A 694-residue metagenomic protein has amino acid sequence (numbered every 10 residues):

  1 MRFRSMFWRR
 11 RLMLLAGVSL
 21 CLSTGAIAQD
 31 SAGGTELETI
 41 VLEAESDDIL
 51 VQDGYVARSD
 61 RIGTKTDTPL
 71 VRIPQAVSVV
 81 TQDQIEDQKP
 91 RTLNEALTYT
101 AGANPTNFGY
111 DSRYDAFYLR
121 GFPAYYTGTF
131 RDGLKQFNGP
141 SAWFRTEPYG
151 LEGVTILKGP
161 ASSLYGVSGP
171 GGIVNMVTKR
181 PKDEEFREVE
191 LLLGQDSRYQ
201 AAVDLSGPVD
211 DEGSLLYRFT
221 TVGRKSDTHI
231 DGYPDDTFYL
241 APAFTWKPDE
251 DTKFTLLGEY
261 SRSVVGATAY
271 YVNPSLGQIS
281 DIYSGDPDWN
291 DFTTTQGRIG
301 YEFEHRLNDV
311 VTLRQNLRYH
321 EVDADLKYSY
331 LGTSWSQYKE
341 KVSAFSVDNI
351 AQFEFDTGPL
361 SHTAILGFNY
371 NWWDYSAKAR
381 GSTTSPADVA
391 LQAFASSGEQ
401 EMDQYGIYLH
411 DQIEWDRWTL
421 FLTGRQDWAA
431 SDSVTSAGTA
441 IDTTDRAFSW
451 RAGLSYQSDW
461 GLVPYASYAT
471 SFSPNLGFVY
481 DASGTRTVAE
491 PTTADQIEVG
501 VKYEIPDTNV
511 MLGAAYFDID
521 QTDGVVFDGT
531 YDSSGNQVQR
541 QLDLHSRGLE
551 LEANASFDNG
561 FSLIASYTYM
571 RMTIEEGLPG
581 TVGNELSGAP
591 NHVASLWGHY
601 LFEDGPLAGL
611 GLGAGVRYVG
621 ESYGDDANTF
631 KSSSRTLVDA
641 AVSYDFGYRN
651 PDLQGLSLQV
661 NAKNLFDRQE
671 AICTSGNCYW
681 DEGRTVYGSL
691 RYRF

Functional and structural regions predicted by a protein language model:
L15-G17, Q29, E340, T363-A364 (+3 more regions): Conserved C-terminal beta-signal and adjacent last beta-strands/turns of outer-membrane beta-barrel proteins
V56-V77, Q82, N94-L134, E152: Extracytoplasmic beta-strand/coil segments of soluble accessory domains associated with Gram-negative outer-membrane
L134-K158, M176-T178: Short acidic/polar hinge/loop motifs at secondary-structure boundaries that mediate gating or recognition
Y149-E152, S163-P242, P248-T252, G297 (+1 more regions): Outer-membrane beta-barrel translocator/receptor signature
R224-T228, L240-R306, N316-V342, G381-Q404 (+1 more regions): Acidic/polar loop-and-plug regions of large Gram-negative outer-membrane beta-barrel proteins
T245-D249, E259, V342, T357 (+2 more regions): Structural signature of Gram-negative outer-membrane beta-barrels, strongest in the C-terminal barrel of TonB-dependent
E302-R306, V310-R318, V322-Y328, P464 (+4 more regions): Membrane-embedded beta-barrel scaffold of Gram-negative outer-membrane proteins
R417, R540-D625, Q669: Gram-negative outer-membrane beta-barrel transporters
